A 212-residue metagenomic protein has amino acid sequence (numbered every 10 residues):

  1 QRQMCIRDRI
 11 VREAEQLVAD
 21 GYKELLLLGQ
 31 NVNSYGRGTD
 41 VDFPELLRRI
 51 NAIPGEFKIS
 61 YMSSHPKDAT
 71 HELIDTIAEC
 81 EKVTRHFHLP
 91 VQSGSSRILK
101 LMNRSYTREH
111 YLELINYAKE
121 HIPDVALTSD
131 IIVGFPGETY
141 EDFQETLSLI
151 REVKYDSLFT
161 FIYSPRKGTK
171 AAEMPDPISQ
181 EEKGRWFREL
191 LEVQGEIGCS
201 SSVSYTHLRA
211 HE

Functional and structural regions predicted by a protein language model:
R2-R9, T206-E212: Conserved small/polar residues in nucleotide/adenosyl-binding loops
Q3, R7-L26: Conserved alpha-helical substructure of the radical SAM core
A19-Y140, R151: Conserved SAM/AdoMet-binding glycine-rich loop
G21, K154, H211: Active-site-proximal glycine-rich helix-loop-beta segment
R85, R97-Y205: A structural motif corresponding to the C-terminal lobe/cap of the Radical SAM core domain
